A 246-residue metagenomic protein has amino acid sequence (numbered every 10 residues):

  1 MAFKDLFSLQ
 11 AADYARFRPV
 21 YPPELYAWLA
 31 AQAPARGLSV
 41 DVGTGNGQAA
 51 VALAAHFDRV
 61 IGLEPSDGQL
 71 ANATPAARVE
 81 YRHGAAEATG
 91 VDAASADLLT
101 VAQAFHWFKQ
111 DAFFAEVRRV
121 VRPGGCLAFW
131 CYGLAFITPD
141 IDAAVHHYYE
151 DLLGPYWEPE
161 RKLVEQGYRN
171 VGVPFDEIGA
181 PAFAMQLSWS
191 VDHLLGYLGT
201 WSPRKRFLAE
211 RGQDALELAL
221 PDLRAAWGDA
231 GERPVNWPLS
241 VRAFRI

Functional and structural regions predicted by a protein language model:
F7-P19: Class I SAM-dependent methyltransferase Rossmann-like catalytic core, especially the SAM/SAH-binding loop
P19-G37: Conserved alpha-helix/loop element of class I SAM-dependent methyltransferases that forms part of the SAM/SAH-binding
V40, N46-T89: Class I SAM-dependent methyltransferase SAM/SAH-binding core
E87-L98: A short acidic, Gly/Pro-enriched loop at the edge of an enzyme's catalytic core that lines a small-molecule cofactor
V101-A102, Q110: A short beta-strand submotif of the Rossmann-like class I SAM-dependent methyltransferase core that lines
F108-E116: A short, conserved alpha-helix within the catalytic core of class I
R118, R122-L187: Conserved catalytic/acceptor-binding region of the Class I
Q166-I246: Conserved Class I S-adenosyl-L-methionine
